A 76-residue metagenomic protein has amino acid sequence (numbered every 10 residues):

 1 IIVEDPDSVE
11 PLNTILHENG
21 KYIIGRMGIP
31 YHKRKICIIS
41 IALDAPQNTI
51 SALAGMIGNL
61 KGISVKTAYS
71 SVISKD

Functional and structural regions predicted by a protein language model:
I1-D76: Long, contiguous binding/interaction regions
